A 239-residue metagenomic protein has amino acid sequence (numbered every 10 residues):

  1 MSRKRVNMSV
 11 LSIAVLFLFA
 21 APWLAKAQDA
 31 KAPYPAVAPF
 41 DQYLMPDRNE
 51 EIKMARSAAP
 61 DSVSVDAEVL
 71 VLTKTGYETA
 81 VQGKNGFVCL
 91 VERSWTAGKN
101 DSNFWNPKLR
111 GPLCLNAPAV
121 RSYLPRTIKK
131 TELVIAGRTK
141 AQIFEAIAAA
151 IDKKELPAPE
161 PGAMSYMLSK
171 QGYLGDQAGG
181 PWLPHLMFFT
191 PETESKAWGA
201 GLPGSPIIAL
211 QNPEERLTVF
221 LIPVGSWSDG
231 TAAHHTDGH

Functional and structural regions predicted by a protein language model:
S2-I13: Bacterial N-terminal signal peptides that target proteins for export
S12-P22: Bacterial N-terminal signal peptides
W23-A27: Sec/Tat signal peptide C-region and signal peptidase I cleavage site
D29-H239: Primary mode marks residue(s) on the alpha4-beta5-alpha5 output face of response regulator receiver
